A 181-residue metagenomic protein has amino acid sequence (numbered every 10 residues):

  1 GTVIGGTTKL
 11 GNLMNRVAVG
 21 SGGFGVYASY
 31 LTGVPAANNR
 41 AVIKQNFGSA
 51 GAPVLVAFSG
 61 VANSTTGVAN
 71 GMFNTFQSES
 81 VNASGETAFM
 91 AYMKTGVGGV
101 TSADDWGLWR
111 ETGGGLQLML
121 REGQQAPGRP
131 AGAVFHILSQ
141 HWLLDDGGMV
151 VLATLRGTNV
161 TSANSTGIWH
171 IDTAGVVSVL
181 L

Functional and structural regions predicted by a protein language model:
G1-L181: Conserved "turn/edge" positions that cap or connect secondary-structure elements within repeat/scaffolded domains
